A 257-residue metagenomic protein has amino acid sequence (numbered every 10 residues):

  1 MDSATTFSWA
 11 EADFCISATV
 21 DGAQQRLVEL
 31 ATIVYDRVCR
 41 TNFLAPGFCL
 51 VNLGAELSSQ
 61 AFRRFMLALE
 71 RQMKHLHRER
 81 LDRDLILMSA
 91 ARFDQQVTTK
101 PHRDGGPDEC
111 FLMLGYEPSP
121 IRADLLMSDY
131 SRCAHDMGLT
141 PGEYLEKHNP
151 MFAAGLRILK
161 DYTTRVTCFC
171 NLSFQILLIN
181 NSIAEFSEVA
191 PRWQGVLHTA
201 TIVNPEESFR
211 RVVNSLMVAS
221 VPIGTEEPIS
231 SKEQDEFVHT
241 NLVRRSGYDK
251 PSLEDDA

Functional and structural regions predicted by a protein language model:
M1-E79, F237-A257: N-terminal auxiliary "cap/dimerization" subdomain that precedes the catalytic jelly-roll/cupin core of mononuclear
R40-F43, K100-P107, V166-N171, E206-R210: A general structural signal for short secondary-structure junctions and capping/turn motifs
C49-N52, L112-L114, D124-L125, I176-I179: A structural signal for short, well-ordered beta-strand segments and their strand-loop junctions that often border
A55-S58, P118-I121, S182-E185: Short, solvent-exposed loop/turn segments at secondary-structure junctions
H75-S128, H148-P150, L156-R165, T199-I202 (+1 more regions): Conserved double-stranded beta-helix
L126-A134, K232-V238: Short intrinsically disordered coil segments
S128-H135, T140-G142, M151: C-terminal folded domains that constitute the principal catalytic or ligand-binding module of multi-domain proteins
A154-A257: Catalytic core of Fe(II)/2-oxoglutarate
